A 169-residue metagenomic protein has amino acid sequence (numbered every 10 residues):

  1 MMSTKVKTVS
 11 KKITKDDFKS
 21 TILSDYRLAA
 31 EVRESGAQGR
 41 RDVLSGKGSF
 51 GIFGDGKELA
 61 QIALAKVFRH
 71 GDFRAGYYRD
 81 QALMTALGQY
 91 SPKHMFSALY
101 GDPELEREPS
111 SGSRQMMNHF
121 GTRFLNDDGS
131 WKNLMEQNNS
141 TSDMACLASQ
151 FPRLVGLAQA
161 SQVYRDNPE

Functional and structural regions predicted by a protein language model:
M1-S49, H70, Y78-D80: Cofactor-/ligand-binding subdomain signature composed of acidic, glycine-rich, tryptophan-containing flexible loops
A37-E169: Cofactor-binding active-site loop characterized by glycine-rich and histidine/acidic residues
